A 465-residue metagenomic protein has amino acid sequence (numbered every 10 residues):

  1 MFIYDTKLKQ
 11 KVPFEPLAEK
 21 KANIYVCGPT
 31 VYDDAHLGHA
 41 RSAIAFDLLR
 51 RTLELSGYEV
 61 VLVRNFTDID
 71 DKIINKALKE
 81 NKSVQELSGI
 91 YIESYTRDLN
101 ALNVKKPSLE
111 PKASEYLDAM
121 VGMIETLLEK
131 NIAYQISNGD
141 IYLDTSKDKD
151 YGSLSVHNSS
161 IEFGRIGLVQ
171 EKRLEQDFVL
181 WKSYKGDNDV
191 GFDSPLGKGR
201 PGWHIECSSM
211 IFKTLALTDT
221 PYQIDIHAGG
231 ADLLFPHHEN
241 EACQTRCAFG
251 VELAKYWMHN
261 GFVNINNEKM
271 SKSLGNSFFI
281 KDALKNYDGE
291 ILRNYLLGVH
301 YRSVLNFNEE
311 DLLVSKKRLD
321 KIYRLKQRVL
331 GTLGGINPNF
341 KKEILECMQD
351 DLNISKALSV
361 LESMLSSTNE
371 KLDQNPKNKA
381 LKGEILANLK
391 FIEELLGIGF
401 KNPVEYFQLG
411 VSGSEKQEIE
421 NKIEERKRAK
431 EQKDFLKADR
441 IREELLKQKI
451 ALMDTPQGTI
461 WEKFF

Functional and structural regions predicted by a protein language model:
M1-Y32, D47, D118-T332: Alpha-helical recognition segments enriched in aromatics with Gly/Pro capping that present substrate-recognition
L8-P13, L17-N103, L452-W461: N-terminal, positively charged nucleic-acid-binding surface of large information/translation enzymes
F66-D70, I92-Y95, K105-M120, N138-K147: Short, glycine/charge-rich beta-strand/loop segments that flank catalytic centers and engage negatively charged groups
L78-V84, S108-S114, G230: The substrate-binding groove and active-site-proximal loops of carbohydrate-active enzymes, especially glycoside
Y95, N100-K106, I124, L128-A133: Active-site pocket-lining segments that scaffold enzyme catalytic pockets across diverse folds
K269-K272, N276-F465: Structural preference for alpha-helix termini/caps and helix-kink/transition segments
